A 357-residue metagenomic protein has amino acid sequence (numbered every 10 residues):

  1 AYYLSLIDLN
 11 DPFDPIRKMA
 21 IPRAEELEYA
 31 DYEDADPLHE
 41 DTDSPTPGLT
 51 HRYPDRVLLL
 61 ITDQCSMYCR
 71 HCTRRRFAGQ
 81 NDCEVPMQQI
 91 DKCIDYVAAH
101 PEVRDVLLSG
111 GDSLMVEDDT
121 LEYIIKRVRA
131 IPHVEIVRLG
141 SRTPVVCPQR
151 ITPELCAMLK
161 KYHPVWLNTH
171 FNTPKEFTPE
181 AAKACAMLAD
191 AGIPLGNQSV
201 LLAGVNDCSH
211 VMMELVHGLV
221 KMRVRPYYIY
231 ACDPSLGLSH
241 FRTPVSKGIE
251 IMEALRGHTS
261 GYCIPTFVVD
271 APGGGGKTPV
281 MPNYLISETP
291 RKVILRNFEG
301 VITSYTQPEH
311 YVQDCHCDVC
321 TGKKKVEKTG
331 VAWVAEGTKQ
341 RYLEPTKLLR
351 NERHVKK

Functional and structural regions predicted by a protein language model:
A1-R52, T346-L349: Flexible, acidic/Gly-rich N-terminal and inter-domain linker regions that tether and position cofactor-handling modules
A1-S5, R291-K357: Radical SAM enzyme core and accessory elements
Y3, C65, C69, Y227: Conserved, mostly hydrophobic/aromatic
D43-R74: N-terminal pre-triad scaffold of radical SAM enzymes
C72-E84: Iron-sulfur (Fe-S) cluster-binding segments and ferredoxin-like electron-carrier domains, especially [2Fe-2S]
N81-D82, P86-Q89, H100: Intrinsically disordered, low-complexity linker/loop segments enriched in Gly/Pro and charged/polar residues
D91-D105, L114-T259: Conserved AdoMet/S-adenosylmethionine-binding subsite of the radical SAM
K247-E288: A C-terminal junction/extension of Radical SAM enzymes
